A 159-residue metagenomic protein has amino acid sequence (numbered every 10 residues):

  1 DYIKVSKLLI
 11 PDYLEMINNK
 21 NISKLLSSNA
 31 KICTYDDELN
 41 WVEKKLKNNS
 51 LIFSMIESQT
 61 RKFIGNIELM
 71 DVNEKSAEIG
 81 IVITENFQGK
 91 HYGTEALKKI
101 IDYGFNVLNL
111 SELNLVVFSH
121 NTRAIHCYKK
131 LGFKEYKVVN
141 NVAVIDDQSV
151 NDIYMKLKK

Functional and structural regions predicted by a protein language model:
D1-E43: A short, well-structured alpha-helix characteristic of acyl/acetyltransferase catalytic modules
S28-Q88, K158-K159: Acetyl-CoA-dependent GNAT
R61, H91, N121: Conserved G/P- and acidic residue-centered "switch" motifs that form tight phosphate/ATP-binding loops in soluble
F87, H91-I100: Conserved acetyl-CoA pyrophosphate-binding loop and the N-cap/start of the following alpha-helix in GNAT-like
T94, S119-K137: Conserved active-site alpha-helix within GNAT-family acetyltransferase domains
S111-N114, F118-I125, N141-K159: C-terminal "cap" of GNAT-fold acetyltransferases
